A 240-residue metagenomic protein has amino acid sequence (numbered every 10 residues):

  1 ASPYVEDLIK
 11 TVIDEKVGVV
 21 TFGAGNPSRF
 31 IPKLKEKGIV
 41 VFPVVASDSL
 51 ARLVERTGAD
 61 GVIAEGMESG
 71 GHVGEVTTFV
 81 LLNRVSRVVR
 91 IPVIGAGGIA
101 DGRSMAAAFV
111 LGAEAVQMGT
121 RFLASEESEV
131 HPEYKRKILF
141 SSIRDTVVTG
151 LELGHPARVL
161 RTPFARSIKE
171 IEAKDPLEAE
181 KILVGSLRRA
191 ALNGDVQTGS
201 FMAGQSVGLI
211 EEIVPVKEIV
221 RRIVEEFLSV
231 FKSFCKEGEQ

Functional and structural regions predicted by a protein language model:
A1-V88, P92: Active-site entrance/lid segments in N-terminal catalytic domains of soluble metabolic enzymes
V80-I94, A100-Q240: Conserved active-site-proximal phosphate/metal-binding subdomains
